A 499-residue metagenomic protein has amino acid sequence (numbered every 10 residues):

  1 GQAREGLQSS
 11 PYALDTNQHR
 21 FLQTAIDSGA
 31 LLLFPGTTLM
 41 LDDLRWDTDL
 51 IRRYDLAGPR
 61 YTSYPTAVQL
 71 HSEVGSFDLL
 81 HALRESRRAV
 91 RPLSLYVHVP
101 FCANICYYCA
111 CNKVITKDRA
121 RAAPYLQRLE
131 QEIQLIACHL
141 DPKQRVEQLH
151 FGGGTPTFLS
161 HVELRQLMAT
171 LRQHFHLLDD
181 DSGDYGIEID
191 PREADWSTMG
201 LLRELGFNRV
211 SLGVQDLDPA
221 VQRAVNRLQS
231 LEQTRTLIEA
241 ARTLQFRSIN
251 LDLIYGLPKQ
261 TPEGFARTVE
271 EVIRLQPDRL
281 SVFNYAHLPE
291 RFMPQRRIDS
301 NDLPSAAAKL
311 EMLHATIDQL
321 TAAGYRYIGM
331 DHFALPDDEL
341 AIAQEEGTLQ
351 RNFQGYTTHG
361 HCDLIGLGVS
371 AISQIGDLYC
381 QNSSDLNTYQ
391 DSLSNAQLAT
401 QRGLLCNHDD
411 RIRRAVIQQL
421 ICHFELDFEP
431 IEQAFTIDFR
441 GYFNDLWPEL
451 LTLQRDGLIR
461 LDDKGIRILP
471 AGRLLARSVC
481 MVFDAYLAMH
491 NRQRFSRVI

Functional and structural regions predicted by a protein language model:
A13-T16: Short linear motifs in low-complexity or flexible loops
H19-L93, P142: Flexible, acidic/Gly-rich N-terminal and inter-domain linker regions that tether and position cofactor-handling modules
E85, I115-H139, R145-R440, R494 (+1 more regions): C-terminal scaffold of the Radical SAM
P100-C111: Local cysteine-cluster metal-coordination motifs and their immediate loop/turn environment, predominantly Fe-S cluster
R440-T452: Short amphipathic alpha-helical interaction segments
R455-D463: A short, conserved structural fragment
G465-L469: Minor-groove-contacting beta-hairpin "wing" of winged helix-turn-helix DNA-binding domains
R473-I499: Short, amphipathic alpha-helical interaction segments positioned at domain boundaries
